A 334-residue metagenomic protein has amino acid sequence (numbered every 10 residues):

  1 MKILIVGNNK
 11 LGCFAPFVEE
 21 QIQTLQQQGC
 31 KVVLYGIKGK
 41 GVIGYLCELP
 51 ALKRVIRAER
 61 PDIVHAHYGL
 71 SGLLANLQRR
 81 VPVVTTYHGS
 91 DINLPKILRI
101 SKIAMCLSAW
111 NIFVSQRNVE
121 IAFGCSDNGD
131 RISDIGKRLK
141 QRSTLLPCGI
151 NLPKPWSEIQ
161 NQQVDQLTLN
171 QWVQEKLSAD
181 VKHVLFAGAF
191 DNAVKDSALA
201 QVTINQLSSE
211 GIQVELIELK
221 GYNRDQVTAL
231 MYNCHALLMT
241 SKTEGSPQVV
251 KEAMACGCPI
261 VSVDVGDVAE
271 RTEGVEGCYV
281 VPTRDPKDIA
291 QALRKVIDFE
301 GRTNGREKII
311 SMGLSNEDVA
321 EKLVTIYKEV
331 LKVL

Functional and structural regions predicted by a protein language model:
L4, L146-I150, Q163-K195, Q201-I204: Conserved donor-binding/catalytic core segment of Leloir-type glycosyltransferases
I56, M105, A229-C234: Short alpha-helical donor nucleotide-sugar binding micro-motif in glycosyltransferases
A66-S71: Short His-centered aromatic/hydrophobic patch
S108-L167: Donor nucleotide-sugar binding/catalytic pocket of nucleotide-sugar-dependent glycosyltransferases
K242: Aromatic "clamp/platform" in nucleotide-sugar-dependent glycosyltransferases that forms part of the donor/acceptor
P259-S262: Short hydrophobic beta-strand element within catalytic cores of glycosyltransferases and related nucleotide-activated
G274-P286, R294-E300: Conserved acidic donor-binding segment of nucleotide-sugar-dependent glycosyltransferases
D298-K332: A charged, aromatic-enriched C-terminal amphipathic alpha-helix characteristic of glycosyltransferases across folds
